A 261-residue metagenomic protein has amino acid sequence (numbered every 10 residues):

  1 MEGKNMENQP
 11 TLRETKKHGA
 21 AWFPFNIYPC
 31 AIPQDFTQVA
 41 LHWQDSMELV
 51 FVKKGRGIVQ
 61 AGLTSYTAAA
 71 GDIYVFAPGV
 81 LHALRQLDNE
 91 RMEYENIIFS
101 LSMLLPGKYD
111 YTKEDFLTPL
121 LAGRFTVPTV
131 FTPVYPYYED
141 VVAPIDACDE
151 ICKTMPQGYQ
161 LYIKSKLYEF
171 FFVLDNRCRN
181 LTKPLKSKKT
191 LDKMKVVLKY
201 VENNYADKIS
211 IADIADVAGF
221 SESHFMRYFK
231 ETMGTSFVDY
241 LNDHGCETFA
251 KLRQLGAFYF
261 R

Functional and structural regions predicted by a protein language model:
M1-I73, G79-V80, D88, E114-D115 (+1 more regions): Generic protein-terminus/edge-of-domain signal
L41, K186, T190, N203 (+1 more regions): Residue-level marker of regulatory loop/turn positions in helix-turn-helix DNA-binding domains and in histidine
I58, L105, E247: Nucleotide phosphate-binding site architecture
G79-L104, Y109-T112: Ligand-binding loop in jelly-roll beta-barrel domains
N89, Y94-E95, Y109, G158-I163 (+2 more regions): Short, surface-exposed helix-loop/turn micro-motifs enriched in polar/charged residues
P119-T126, V130-L185, D192, V196: An amphipathic alpha-helical interaction segment
F171-N180, Y200-T248, Q254-A257, R261: Basic/polar phosphate-binding segments, predominantly the helix-turn-helix DNA-binding elements of transcriptional
